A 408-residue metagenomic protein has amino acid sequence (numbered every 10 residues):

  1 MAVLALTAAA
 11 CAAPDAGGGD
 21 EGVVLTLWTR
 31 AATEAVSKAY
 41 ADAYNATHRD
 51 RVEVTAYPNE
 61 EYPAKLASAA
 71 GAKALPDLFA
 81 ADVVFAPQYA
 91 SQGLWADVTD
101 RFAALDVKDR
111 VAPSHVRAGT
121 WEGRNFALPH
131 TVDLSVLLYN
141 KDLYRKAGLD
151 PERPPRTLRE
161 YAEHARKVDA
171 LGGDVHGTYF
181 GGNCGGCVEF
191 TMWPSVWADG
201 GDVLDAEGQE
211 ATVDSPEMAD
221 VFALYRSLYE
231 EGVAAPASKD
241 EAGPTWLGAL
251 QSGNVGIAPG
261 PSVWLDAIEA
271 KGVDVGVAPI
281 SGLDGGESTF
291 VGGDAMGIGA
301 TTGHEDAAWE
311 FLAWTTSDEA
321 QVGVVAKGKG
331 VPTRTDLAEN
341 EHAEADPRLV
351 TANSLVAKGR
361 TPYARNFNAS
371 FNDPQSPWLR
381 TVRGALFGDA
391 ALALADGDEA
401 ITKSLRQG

Functional and structural regions predicted by a protein language model:
M1-Q88, A103-D106, P151, S262 (+6 more regions): Conserved N-terminal structural module of periplasmic/extracytoplasmic solute-binding proteins
A69, P76-D77, L105-L143, G286-E287 (+1 more regions): A structural signal for short loop-to-beta-strand junctions that line the ligand-binding cleft of periplasmic/secreted
V83-L134, V188-T191, D274-A278, H342-P347: Hinge/lid segment of periplasmic solute-binding proteins
F126-H130, S135, R159-A211, V255: Extracytoplasmic/periplasmic solute-binding protein
R145-K146, P151, G359-G408: Conserved C-terminal helix/tail region of periplasmic/extracytoplasmic solute-binding proteins
H164-D169, E207-S238: Glycine-centered hinge/linker elements that transmit conformational signals in sensory and ligand-binding systems
T191, F222-H304: Extracytoplasmic/periplasmic substrate-binding proteins
V275, A326-D373, P377, G384: Long, aromatic- and glycine/proline-rich binding clefts that accommodate carbohydrate-like moieties
